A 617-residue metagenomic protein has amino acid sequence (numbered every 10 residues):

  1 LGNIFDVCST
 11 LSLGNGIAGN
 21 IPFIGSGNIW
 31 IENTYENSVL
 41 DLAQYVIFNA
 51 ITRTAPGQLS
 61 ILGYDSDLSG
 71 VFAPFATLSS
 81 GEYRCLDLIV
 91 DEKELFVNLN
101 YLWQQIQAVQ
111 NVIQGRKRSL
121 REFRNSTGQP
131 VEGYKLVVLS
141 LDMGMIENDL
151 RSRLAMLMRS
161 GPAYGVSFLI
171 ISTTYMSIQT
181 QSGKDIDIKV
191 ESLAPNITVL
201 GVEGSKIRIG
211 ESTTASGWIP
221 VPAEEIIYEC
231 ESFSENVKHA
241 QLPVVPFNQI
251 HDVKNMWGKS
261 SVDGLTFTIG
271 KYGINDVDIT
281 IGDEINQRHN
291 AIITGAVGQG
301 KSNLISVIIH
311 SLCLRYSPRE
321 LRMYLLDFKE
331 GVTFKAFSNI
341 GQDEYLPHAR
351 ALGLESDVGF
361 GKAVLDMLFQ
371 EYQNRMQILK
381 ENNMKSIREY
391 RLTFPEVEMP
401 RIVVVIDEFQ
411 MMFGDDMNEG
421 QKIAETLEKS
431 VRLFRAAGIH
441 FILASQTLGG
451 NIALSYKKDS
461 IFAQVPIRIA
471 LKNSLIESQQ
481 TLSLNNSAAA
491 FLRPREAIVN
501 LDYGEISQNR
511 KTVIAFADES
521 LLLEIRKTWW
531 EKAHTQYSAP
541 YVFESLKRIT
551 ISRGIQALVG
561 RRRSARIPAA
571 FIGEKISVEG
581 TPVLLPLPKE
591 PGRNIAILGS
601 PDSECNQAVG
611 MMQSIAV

Functional and structural regions predicted by a protein language model:
L1, K93, V97-N100, I226-G258: Contiguous N-terminal and early-domain "leader" segments and peripheral loops that mark the onset or edge of a domain
G2-R121, S126-P220, K254-K385, L392-T481 (+2 more regions): P-loop NTPase catalytic phosphate-binding loop
T198, A223-E225, P246-Q249, I469: A generic alpha-helix propensity feature with a strong bias for hydrophobic helices
E203-A240, S474-S545: Conserved P-loop NTPase
A240-N255, S478, D518-E574, D602: C-terminal regions of RecA-like/P-loop NTPase motor modules
